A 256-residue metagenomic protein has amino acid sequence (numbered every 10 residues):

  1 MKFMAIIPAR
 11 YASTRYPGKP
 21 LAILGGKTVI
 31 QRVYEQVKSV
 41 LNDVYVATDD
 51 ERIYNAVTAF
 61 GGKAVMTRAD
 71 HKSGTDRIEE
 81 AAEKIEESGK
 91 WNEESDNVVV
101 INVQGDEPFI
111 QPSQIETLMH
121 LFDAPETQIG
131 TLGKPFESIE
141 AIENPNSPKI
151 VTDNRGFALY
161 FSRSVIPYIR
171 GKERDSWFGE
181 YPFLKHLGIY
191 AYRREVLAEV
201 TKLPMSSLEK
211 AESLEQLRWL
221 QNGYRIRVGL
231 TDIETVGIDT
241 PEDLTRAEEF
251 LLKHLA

Functional and structural regions predicted by a protein language model:
K2-T48: N-terminal glycine-rich phosphate-binding loop and ensuing alpha1 helix
T14, I101, P108, Y190 (+1 more regions): Residues that recognize and position ribonucleotide moieties
L41, S95-N97, P125-Q128, Y224: Short, high-confidence coil segments that cap the C-terminus of an alpha-helix and link into the following beta-strand
E51-G105, F109-H120: Short phosphate-binding loop-to-helix
Q111-L203: Conserved core of the sugar-phosphate nucleotidyltransferase
W177-A256: Conserved alpha/beta core of the MobA/IspD/sugar-nucleotide pyrophosphorylase nucleotidyltransferase superfamily
